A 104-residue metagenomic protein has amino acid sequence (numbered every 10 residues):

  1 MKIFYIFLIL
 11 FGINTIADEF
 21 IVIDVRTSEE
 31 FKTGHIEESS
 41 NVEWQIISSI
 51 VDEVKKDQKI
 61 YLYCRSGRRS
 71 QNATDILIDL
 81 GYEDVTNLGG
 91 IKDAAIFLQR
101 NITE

Functional and structural regions predicted by a protein language model:
M1-K2, D24-R26: Short charge-dense sequence patches
K2-I3, E19: N-terminal leader/targeting segments
I3-G12: Sec-dependent N-terminal signal peptides
G12-D18: A short acidic-Thr-Gly-centered motif at the start of a beta-strand
D18-I21, S28-K59, R68-E104: Rhodanese-like catalytic fold shared by cysteine-dependent sulfurtransferases and DSP/PTP-type phosphatases
Y63: Short, surface-exposed ligand- or partner-binding patches at beta-edge/loop junctions that are enriched in aromatics
